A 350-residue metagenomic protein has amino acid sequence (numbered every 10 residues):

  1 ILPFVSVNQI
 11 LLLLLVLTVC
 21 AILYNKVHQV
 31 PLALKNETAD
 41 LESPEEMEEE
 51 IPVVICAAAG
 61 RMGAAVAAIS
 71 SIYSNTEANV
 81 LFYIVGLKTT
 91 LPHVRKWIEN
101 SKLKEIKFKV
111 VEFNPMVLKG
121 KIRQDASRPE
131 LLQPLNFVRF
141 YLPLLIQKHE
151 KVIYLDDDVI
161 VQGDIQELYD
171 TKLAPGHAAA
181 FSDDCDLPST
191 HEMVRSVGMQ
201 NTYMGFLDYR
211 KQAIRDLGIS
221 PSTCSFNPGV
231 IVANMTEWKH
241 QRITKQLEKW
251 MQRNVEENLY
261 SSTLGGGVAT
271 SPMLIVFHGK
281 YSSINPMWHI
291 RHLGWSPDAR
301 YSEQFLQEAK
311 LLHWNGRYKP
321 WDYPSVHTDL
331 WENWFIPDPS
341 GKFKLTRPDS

Functional and structural regions predicted by a protein language model:
I1-S350: Glycosyltransferase catalytic domains, chiefly GT-A lineage
